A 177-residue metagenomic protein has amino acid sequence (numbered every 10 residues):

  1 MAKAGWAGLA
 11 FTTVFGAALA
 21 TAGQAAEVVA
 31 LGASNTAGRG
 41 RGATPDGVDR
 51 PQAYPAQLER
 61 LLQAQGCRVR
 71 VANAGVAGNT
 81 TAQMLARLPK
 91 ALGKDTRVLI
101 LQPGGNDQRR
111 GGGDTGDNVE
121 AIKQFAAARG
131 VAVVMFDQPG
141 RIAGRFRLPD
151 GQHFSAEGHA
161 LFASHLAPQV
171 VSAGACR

Functional and structural regions predicted by a protein language model:
M1-F11: Bacterial N-terminal signal peptides that target proteins for export
F15-A22: C-terminal segment of classical bacterial N-terminal signal peptides
A22-A74, P89-G93: Serine-esterase "nucleophile elbow" of acetyl-processing enzymes
E27-L31, R70-G75, V98-P103, A132-D137: Structural recognition of the beta-strand scaffold that forms the well-ordered cores of secreted hydrolase catalytic
A33-N35, G75-N79, I100-Q108, A127 (+1 more regions): Cell-envelope and extracellular/periplasmic
S34, G38, Q57-Q65, R87-K94 (+3 more regions): Structured segments of extracytoplasmic/periplasmic soluble domains in secreted or envelope-associated proteins
A37-R39, D107, G111, D117-A127 (+1 more regions): Catalytic His-Asp segment of secreted/periplasmic serine-dependent ester chemistry enzymes
V76-V98, Q108, D114-T115: Catalytic-core regions of hydrolytic enzymes
